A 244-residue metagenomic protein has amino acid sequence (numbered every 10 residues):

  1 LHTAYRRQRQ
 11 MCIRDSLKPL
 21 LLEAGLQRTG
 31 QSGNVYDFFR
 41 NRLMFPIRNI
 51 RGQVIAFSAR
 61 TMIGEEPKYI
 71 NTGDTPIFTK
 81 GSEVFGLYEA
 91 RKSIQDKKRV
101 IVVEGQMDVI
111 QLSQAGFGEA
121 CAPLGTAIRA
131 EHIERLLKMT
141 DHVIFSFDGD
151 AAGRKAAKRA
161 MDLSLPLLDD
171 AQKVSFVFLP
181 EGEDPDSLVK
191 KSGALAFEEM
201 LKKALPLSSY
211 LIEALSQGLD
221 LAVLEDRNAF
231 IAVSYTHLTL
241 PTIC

Functional and structural regions predicted by a protein language model:
L1-R9, I13, H237-C244: Single conserved hydrophobic/aromatic residue that forms the stacking wall/gate of nucleotide- or nucleobase-binding
R14-M139, A157: Phosphate-handling DNA/RNA-contact segment within nucleic-acid enzymes
V84, K158, N228-A232: Amphipathic alpha-helical repeat elements characteristic of tetratricopeptide repeat
V100-V102, D141-A152, V177-F178: Acidic beta-strand-to-loop metal/phosphate-binding motif
M107, I128, D148-A157, F178 (+1 more regions): Acidic, metal-coordinating catalytic cores used for nucleic-acid/nucleotide bond scission and strand-transfer chemistry
F117-G118, T140-H142, A171-V174: Short glycine-/polar-rich loops that comprise or flank the Walker A/P-loop and associated switch/sensor motifs
L163-D170: Arginine/glycine-rich "motif VI" loop of SF2 helicases in the C-terminal RecA-like domain
A171-L238: C-terminal or mid-to-C-terminal helical accessory/interaction module adjacent to the motor/catalytic core
